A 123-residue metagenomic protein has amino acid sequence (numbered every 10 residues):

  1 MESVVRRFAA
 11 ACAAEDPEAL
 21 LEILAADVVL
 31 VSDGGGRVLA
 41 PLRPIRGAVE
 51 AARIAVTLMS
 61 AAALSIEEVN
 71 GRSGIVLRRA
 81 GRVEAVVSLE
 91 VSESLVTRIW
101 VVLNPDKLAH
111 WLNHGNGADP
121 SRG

Functional and structural regions predicted by a protein language model:
M1-G123: C-terminal and inter-domain tail/linker signature
